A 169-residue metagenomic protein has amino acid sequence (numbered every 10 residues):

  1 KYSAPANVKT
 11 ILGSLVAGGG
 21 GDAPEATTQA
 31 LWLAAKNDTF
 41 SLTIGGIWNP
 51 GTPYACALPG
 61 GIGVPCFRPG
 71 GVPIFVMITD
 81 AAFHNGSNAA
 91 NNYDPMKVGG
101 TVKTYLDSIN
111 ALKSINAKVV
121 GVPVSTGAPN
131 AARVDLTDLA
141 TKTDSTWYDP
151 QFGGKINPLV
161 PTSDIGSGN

Functional and structural regions predicted by a protein language model:
K1-N169: Divalent cation-coordinating acidic motifs and surrounding scaffolds that mediate Ca2+/Mg2+/Mn2+/Zn2+-dependent binding
